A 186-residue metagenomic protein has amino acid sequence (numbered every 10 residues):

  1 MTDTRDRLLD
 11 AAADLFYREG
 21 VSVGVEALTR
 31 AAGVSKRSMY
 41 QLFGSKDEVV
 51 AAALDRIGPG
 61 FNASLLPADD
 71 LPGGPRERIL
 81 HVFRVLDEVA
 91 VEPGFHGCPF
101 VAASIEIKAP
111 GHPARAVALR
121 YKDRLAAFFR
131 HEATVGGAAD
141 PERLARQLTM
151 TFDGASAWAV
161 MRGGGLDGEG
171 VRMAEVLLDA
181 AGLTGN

Functional and structural regions predicted by a protein language model:
R5-D6, V25, D47, A51 (+7 more regions): Short, structured helix-loop boundary elements
R7, A11, L15-E48, A52: Helix-turn-helix
L8-F16, I57, L86, F152: Short hydrophobic clusters on alpha-helical segments that form packing/core surfaces in small helical domains
A52, L66-H96, P141, A145-L148: Hydrophobic alpha-helical connector segments
D55-N62: Short, basic, alpha-helical segments at the C-terminal edge of helix-turn-helix-like DNA-binding modules
N62-L65, E77-L80, P110-V135, R146: Amphipathic alpha-helical packing segments from all-alpha helical-bundle domains
A90-P113: Amphipathic alpha-helical segments used for helix-helix packing
P113-R120, V135-N186: Hydrophobic/aromatic-rich alpha-helical bundle segments in the mid-to-C-terminal region
